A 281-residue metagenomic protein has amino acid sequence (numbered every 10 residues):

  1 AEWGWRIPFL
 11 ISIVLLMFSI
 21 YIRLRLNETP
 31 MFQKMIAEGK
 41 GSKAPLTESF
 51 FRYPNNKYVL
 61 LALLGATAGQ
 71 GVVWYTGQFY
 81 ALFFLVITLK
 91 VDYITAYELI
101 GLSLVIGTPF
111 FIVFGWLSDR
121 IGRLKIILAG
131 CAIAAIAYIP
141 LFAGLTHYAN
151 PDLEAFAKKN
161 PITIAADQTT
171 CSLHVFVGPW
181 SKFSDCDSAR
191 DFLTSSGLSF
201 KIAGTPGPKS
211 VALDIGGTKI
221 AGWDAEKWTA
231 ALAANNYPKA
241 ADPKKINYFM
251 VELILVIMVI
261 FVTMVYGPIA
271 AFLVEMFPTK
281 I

Functional and structural regions predicted by a protein language model:
A1, V86, L117-S118: Interfacial helix-cap and linker-helix signal at transmembrane-aqueous boundaries of multi-pass secondary transporters
A1-I22: Helix-loop-helix hairpin linking two adjacent transmembrane segments in secondary transporters
L15-S19, G107, I133-Y138: MFS 12-TM fold signature
L24-T47: Flexible cytoplasmic inter-helical loops of multi-pass small-molecule transporters
N55-T108, L141-N150, T163, D167-E226 (+2 more regions): Extracytoplasmic gate region of multi-pass secondary transporters
F110-R123: Helix-to-loop junctions at the C-terminal end of transmembrane segments in multipass secondary transporters
R120-A132: Cytoplasmic membrane-interface "Motif A"-like loop-to-helix N-cap segments of 12-TM Major Facilitator Superfamily
A132-K158, S199, G222, E226 (+1 more regions): C-terminal ends and interior cores of transmembrane alpha-helices in multi-pass membrane transporters/permeases
